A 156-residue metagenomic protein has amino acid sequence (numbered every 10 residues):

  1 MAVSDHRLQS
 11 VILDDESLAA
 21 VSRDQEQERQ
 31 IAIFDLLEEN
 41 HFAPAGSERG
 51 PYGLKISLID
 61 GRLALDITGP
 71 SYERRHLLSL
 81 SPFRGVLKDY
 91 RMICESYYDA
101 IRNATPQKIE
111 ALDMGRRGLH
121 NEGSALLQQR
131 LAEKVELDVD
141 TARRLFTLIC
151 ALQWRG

Functional and structural regions predicted by a protein language model:
M1-P51: Charge-rich, low-complexity N-terminal segments
A2, H6-R7, E28-E38, R75-E95 (+1 more regions): A signal for specific C-terminal beta-sheet/loop modules enriched in small/flexible residues with GP/PG/PP motifs
D5, D14-D15, D24, D35 (+6 more regions): Acidic-enriched, low-complexity/disordered segments with a strong bias for Aspartate over Glutamate
E26-I31, S96, L145, Q153-R155: Generic alpha-helical propensity signal that fires on short helical segments and nearby coil/disordered stretches
P51-Y52, R62: Short, surface-exposed beta-edge/turn micro-motifs
L54-L58: Short, exposed beta-strand/loop patches in secreted or surface proteins that constitute
I59-L127: Negatively charged, Asp/Glu-rich surface segments that serve as flexible interaction/assembly modules
A104-G156: C-terminal charged interaction modules
